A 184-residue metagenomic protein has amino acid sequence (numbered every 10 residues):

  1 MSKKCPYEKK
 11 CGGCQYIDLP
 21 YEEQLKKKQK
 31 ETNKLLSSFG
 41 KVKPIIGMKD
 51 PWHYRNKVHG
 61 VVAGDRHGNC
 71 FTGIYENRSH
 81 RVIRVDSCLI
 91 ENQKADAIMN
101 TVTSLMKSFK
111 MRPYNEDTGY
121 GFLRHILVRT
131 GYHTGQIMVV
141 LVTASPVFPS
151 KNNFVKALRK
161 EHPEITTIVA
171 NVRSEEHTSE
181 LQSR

Functional and structural regions predicted by a protein language model:
M1-S179: Accessory RNA-recognition modules of RNA-modification enzymes
E180-R184: Long, leucine- and charge-enriched amphipathic alpha-helices that form heptad-repeat coiled-coil/leucine-zipper-like
